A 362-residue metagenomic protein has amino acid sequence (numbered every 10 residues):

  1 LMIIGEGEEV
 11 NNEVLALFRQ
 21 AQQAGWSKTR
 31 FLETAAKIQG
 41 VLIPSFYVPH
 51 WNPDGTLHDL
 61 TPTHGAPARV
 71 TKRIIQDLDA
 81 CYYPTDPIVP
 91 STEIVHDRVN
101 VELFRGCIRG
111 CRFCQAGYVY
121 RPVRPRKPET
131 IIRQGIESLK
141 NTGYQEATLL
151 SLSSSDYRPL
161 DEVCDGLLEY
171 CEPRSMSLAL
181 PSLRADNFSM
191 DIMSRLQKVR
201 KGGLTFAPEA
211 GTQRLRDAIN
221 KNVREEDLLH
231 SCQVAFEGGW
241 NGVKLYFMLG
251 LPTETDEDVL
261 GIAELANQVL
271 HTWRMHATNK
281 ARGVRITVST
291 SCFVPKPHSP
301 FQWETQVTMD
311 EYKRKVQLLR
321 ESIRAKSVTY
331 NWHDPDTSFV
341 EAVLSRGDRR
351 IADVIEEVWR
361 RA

Functional and structural regions predicted by a protein language model:
L1-P62, P297-D348, E357-R361: Glycine-rich beta-alpha loop elements in corrinoid/cobalamin-binding modules across cobalamin-dependent enzymes
M2, F18-Q20, Y118, E162-L168 (+5 more regions): Short secondary-structure boundary/capping segments
M2, V41, C81, G106-C107 (+6 more regions): Conserved structural-core and active-site-/substrate-pathway-adjacent residues in large, well-folded domains of enzymes
P44, H50-N100: N-terminal [4Fe-4S]-dependent radical SAM core
V48-N52, R158-P159, F188-I192, R214-I219 (+3 more regions): Flexible glycine/acidic-rich beta-alpha junction loops that bind and position SAM and/or redox cofactors in anaerobic
V89-Q115, L139, L180, C292-V294: N-terminal pre-triad scaffold of radical SAM enzymes
C114-T130: Iron-sulfur (Fe-S) cluster-binding segments and ferredoxin-like electron-carrier domains, especially [2Fe-2S]
I132, I136-T287: Conserved SAM/AdoMet-binding glycine-rich loop
